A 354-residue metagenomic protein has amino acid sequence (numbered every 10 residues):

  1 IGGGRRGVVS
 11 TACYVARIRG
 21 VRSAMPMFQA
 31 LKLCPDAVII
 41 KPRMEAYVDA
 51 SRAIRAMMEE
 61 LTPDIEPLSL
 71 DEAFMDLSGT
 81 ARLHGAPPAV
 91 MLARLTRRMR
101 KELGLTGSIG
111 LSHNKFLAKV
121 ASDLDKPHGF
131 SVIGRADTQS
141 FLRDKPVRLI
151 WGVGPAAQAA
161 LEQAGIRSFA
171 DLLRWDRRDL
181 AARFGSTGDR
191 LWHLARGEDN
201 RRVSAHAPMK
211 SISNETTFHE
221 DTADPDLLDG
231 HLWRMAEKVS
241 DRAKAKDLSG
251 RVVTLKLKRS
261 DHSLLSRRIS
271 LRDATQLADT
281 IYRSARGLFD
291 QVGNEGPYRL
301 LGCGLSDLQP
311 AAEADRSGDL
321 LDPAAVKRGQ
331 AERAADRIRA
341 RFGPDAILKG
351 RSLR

Functional and structural regions predicted by a protein language model:
I1-H193, R201-V203, D241, A325-R354: Gly/Gly-Pro- and Ser/Thr-rich, intrinsically disordered tail segments characteristic of DNA damage-repair and tolerance
R5-G7, S260-L264, L308-A311: Short, charged/polar surface micro-motifs in flexible loops or helix N-caps
V38, F74, T254, S270 (+1 more regions): Short aromatic/hydrophobic contact patches that present stacked aromatics for nucleic-acid/ligand binding
V38-I39, S263-R267, E313-A314: Short small-residue beta-strand/loop micro-motif enriched in glycine and branched aliphatics
A73-G79, S266-I269, R316-L321: Short, hydrophobic beta-strand segments
G107, L111, G250-V253, L300-L301: A short glycine-rich, hydrophobically flanked beta-strand micro-motif that places a catalytic Asp/Glu for divalent metal
L142, L149, A157-Y298: DNA-contacting surface of Y-family translesion DNA polymerases
Q158, D273-R354: Acidic, metal-coordinating catalytic segment for phosphate/diphosphate chemistry, firing primarily on the Nudix
